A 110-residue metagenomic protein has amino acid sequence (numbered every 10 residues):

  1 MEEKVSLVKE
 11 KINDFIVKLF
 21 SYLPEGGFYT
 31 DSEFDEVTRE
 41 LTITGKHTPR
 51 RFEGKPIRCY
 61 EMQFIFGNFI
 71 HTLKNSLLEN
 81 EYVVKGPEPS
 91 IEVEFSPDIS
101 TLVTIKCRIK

Functional and structural regions predicted by a protein language model:
M1-E40, R51, P56-C59, I65-F66: N-terminal leader/targeting segments
S6, T48, R108-K110: Residue-level detector of intrinsically disordered/flexible regions characterized by low predicted structural confidence
G27-F34, V83, P87-F95: Assembly/interface hotspot detector across virion components, adhesins/toxins, and nucleic-acid enzymes
E36, G45, F95-P97: A general secondary-structure junction signal
T38, T48-E88: Acidic, low-complexity, intrinsically disordered interaction modules
L41-G45, I105: Short linear proline/tyrosine/threonine-rich motifs used for host-factor recruitment and membrane trafficking/assembly
V93-K110: C-terminal edge-of-domain segments
